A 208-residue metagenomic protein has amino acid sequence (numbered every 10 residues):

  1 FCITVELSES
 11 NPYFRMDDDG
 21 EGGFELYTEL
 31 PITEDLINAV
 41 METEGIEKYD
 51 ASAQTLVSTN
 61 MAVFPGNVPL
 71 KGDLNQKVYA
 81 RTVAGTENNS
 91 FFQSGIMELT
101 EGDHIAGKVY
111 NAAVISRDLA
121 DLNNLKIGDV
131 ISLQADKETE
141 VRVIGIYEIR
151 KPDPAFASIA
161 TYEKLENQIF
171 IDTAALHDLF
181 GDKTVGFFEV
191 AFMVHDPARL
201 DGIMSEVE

Functional and structural regions predicted by a protein language model:
C2-E208: Basic-flanked hydrophobic alpha-helices used for secretion and membrane insertion
